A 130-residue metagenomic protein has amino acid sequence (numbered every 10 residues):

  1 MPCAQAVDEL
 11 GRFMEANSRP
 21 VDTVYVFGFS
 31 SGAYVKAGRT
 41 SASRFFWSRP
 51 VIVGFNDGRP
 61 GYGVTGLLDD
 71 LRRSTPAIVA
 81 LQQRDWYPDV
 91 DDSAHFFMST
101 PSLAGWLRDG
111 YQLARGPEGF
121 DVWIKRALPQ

Functional and structural regions predicted by a protein language model:
M1-P129: Extracytoplasmic
